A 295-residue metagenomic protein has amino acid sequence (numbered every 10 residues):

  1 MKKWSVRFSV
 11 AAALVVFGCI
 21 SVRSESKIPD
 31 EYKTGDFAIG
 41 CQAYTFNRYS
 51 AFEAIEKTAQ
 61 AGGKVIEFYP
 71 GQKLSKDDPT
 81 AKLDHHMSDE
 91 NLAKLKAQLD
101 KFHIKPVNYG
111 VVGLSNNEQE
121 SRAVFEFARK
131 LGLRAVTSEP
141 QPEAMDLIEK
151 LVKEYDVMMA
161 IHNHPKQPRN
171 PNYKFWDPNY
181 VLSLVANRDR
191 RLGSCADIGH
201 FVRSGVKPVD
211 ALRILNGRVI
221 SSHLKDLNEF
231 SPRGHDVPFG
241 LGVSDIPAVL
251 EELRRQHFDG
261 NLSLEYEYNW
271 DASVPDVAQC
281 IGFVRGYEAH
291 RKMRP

Functional and structural regions predicted by a protein language model:
M1-V10: Bacterial N-terminal signal peptides that target proteins for export
K3-W4, V22-A43, N47-V65, V181-A196 (+1 more regions): Histidine-acidic metal/acid-base catalytic patches
S9-G18: Bacterial N-terminal signal peptides
E67, N108, T137, A160 (+2 more regions): Conserved beta-strand positions in the central sheet of alpha/beta enzyme cores
E67-D77, P106-S115: Active-site-adjacent substrate/metal-binding segments within catalytic domains of carbohydrate-active enzymes
F68-K94: Glycine-rich, proline-tolerant flexible connector loops at the mouths of alpha/beta enzymes
L74-A81, Q167-P171, R203, F230-H235 (+1 more regions): A short acidic, helix-capping loop that chelates divalent metal ions and anchors anionic groups
L92, Q98, F102-A196, V202-V206 (+2 more regions): Active-site acidic/histidine proton-transfer and metal-coordination neighborhood in alpha/beta enzyme cores
